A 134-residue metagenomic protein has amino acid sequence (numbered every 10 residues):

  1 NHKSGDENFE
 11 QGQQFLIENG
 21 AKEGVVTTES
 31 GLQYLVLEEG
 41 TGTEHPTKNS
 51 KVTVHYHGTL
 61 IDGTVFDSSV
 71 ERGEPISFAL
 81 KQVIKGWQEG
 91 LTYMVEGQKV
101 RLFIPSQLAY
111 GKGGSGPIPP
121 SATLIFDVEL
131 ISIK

Functional and structural regions predicted by a protein language model:
N1-K134: Cross-family detector of peptidyl-prolyl cis-trans isomerase
